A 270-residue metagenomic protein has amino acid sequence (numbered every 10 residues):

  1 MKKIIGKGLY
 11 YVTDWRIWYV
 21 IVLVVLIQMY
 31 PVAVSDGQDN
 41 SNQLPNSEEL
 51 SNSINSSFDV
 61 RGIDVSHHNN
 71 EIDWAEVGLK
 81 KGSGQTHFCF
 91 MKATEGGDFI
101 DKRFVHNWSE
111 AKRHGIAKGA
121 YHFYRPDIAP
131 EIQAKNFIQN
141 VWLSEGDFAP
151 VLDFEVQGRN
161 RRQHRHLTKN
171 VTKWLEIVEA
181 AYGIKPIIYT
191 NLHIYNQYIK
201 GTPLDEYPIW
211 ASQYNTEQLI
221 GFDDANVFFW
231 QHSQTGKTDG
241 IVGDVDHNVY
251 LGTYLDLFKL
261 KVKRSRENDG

Functional and structural regions predicted by a protein language model:
K2-L23: N-terminal Sec-pathway targeting helices
Q28-E95: Boundary/entry segment of secreted carbohydrate-active catalytic domains
P45-N69, S83, L204-G270: Functionally critical loop-and-helix segments that line ligand-binding/catalytic clefts of soluble enzyme domains
N55, W74-G84, R103-G115, F137-G146 (+1 more regions): Acidic (Asp/Glu)-rich catalytic clusters
R61-D64, H87-K92, A117-H122, F148-D153 (+3 more regions): Structural recognition of the beta-strand scaffold that forms the well-ordered cores of secreted hydrolase catalytic
I63-D73, K92-R103, F123-I132, G158-R162 (+1 more regions): Acidic-and-aromatic substrate-binding clefts and catalytic sites of carbohydrate-active enzymes
N69, G78, A129-W142, R159-K173: Alpha-helical scaffold elements lining the catalytic groove of polysaccharide deacetylases
F148-D224: Catalytic domains of cell-wall/extracellular-matrix polysaccharide-remodeling enzymes, centered on de-N-acetylation
